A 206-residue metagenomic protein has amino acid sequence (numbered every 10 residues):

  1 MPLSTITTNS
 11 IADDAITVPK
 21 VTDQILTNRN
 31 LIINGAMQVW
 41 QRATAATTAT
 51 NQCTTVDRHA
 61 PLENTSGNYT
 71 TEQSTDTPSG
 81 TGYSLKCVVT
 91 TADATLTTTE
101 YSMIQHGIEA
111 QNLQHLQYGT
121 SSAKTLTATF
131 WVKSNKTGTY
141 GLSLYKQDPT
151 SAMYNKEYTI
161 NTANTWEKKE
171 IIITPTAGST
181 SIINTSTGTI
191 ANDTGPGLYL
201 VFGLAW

Functional and structural regions predicted by a protein language model:
P2-L3, N9-W206: Extracellular and organelle-lumenal recognition/adhesion modules and their flexible linkers in secreted
